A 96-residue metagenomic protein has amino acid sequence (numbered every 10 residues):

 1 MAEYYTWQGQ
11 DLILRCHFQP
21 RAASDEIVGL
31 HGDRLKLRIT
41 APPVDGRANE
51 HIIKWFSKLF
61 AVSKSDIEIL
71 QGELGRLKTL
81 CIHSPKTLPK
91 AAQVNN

Functional and structural regions predicted by a protein language model:
M1-I53, V62-K64, E68-L74, K78-N96: Contiguous, often N-terminal, cationic amphipathic patches that form binding interfaces
L59: C-terminal catalytic core of tyrosine-transesterase DNA break-rejoin enzymes
